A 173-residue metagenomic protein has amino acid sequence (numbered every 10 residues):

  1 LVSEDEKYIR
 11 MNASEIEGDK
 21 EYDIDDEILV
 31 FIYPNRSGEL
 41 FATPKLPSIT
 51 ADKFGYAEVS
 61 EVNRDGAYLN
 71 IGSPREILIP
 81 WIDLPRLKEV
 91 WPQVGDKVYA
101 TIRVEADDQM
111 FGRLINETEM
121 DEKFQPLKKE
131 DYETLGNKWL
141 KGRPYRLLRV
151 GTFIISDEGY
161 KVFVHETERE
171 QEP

Functional and structural regions predicted by a protein language model:
L1-P173: Single-stranded RNA-binding regions, centering on S1/OB-family and related RNA-binding modules
